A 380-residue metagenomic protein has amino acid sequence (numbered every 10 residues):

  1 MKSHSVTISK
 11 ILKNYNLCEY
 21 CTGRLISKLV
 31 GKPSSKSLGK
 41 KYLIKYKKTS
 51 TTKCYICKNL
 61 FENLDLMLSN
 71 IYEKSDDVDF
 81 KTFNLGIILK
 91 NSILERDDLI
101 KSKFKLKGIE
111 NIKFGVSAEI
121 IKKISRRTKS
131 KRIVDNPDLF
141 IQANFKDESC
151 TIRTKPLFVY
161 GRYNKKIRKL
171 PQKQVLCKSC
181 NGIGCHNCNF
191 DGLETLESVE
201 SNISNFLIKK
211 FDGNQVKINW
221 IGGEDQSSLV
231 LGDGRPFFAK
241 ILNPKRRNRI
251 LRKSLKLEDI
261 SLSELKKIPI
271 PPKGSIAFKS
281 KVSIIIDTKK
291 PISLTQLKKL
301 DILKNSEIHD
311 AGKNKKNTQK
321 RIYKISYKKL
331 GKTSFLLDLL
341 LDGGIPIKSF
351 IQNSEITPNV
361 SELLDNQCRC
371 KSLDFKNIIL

Functional and structural regions predicted by a protein language model:
M1-L380: Non-catalytic RNA-recognition surface used by pseudouridine synthases
